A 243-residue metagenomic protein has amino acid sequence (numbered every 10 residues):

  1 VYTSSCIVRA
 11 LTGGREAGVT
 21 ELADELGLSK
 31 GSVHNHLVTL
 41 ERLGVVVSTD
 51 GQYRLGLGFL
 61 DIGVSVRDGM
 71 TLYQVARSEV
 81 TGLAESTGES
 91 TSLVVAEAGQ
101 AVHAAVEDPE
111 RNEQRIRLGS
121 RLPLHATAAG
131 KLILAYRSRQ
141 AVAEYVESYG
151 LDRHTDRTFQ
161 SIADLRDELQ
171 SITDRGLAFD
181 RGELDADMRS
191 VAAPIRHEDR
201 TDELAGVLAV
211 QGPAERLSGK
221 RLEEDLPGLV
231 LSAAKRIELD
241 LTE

Functional and structural regions predicted by a protein language model:
V1-G69, Y73, K235, L239: N-terminal helix-turn-helix
T12, G130, L134, S138 (+2 more regions): Short amphipathic alpha-helical signal-transduction/dimerization elements
G58-T87, A104-V106, E113-Q114: Conserved segment of winged-helix/HTH DNA-binding domains
Y73-E85, K131-Y136, R166, G228: Amphipathic alpha-helical segments that line or abut small-molecule/effector binding pockets and mediate allosteric
V80-G88, S92-V95, E238: Short regulatory alpha-helical segment in sensory/regulatory domains of signaling proteins that mediates
L93-A98, V106: Short hydrophobic alpha-helical segments used for membrane anchoring or interfacial signaling
R115-L184: Short, solvent-exposed recognition segments
I162-R236: Extended hydrophobic
